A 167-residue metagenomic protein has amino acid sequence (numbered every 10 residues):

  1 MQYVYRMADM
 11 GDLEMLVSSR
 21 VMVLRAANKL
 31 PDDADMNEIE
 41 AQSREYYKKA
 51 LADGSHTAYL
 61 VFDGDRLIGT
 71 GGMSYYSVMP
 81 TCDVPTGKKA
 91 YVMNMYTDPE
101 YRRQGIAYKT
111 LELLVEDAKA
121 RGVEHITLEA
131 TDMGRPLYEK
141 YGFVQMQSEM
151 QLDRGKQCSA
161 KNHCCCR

Functional and structural regions predicted by a protein language model:
M1-G11, K156-R167: Conserved N-terminal entry element of GNAT/NAT acetyltransferase domains
M7, V123, E139-E149: Conserved acetyl-CoA-binding loop of GNAT-fold acetyltransferases
L24-Y46: Conserved GNAT-fold acetyl-CoA-binding loop/helix
E45-Y59: A short helix-loop-beta-strand connector motif used in the catalytic cores of GNAT acetyltransferases and, in some
L60, R66-Y75, Y91, Y96: Conserved beta-strand in the GNAT
Y101, G105-L113: Conserved acetyl-CoA pyrophosphate-binding loop and the N-cap/start of the following alpha-helix in GNAT-like
L111, A118-A130: Conserved GNAT acetyl-CoA-binding A-motif
I126-P136, Q151-R154: Conserved beta-strand-loop-alpha-helix junction that forms the acyl-donor binding cleft
